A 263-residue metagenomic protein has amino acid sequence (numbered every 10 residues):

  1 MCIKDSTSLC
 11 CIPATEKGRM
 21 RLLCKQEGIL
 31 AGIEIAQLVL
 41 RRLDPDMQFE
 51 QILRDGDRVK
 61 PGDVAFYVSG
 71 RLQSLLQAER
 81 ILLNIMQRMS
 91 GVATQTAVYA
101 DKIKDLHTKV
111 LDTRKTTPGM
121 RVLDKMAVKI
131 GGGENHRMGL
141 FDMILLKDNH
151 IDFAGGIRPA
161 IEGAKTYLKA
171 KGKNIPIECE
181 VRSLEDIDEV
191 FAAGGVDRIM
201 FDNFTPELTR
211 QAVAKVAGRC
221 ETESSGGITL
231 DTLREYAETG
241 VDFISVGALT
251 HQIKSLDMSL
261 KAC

Functional and structural regions predicted by a protein language model:
M1-I3: Short, small-residue-biased leader/transition segments that mark boundaries at the very start of proteins
D5-A193, R198, E207-K215, C220-S224 (+2 more regions): Acidic/glycine-rich phosphate/pyrophosphate-binding loops and surrounding catalytic core that coordinate Mg2+
N203: C-terminal active-site rim and adjoining tail of enzyme catalytic domains
L230: Cys/His-rich Zn2+-binding cysteine-cluster or related metal-binding knuckle/ribbon modules and their
S259-C263: Active-site loop ensemble at the mouth of alpha/beta enzyme cores that anchors a bound cofactor
